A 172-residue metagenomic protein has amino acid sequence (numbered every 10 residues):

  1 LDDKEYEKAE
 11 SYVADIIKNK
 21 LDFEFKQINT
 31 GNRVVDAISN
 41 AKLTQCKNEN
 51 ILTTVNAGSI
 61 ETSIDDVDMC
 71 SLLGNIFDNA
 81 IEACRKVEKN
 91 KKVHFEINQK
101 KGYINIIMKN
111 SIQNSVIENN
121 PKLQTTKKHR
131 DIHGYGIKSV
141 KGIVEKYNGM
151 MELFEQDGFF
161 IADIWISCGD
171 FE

Functional and structural regions predicted by a protein language model:
A14-D15, G31-K47, I104: Short beta-to-alpha transition helix within the HATPase_c
Q27, G31, T53-L73, D131: Conserved short strand/loop->alpha-helix "switch" segment adjacent to the catalytic nucleotide/phosphoryl-transfer site
D66-K89, I143-K146: Conserved ATP-binding N-box helix of the HATPase_c
N90-G102: Short beta-strand/loop element within the Bergerat-fold HATPase_c
G102-G134: Glycine-rich/acidic phosphate-handling loop/turn and adjacent ATP-lid/helix of nucleotide-binding kinase/ATPase domains
N114, Q156-D163: Glycine-rich nucleotide-binding loop
Y135, S139-I143: A short alpha-helix in the C-terminal ATP-binding CA
E145-G158: Glycine-rich ATP-binding loops of the HATPase_c
